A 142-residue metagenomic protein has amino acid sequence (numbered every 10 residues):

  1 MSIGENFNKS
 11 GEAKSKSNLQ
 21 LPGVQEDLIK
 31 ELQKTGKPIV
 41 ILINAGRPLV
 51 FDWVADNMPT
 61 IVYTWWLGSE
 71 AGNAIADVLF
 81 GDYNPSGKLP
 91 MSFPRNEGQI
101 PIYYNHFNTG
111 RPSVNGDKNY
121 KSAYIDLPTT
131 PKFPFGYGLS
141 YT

Functional and structural regions predicted by a protein language model:
M1-D56: Hydrophobic helix-and-loop "lid/oligomerization" segment in the mid-to-C-terminal part of catalytic domains
N44-T142: Secreted, periplasmic, or luminal enzymes acting at the cell surface/secretory milieu
